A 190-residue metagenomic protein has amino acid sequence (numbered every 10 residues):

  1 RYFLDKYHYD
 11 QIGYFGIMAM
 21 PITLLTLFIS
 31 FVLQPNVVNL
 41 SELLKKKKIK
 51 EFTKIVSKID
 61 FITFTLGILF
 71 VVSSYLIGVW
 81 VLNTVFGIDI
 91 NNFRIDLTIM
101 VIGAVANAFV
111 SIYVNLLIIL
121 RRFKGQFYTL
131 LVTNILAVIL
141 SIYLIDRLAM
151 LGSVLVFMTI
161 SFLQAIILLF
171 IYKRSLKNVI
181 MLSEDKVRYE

Functional and structural regions predicted by a protein language model:
R1, L27-F31, V71-V79, D96 (+3 more regions): Membrane-embedded alpha-helical segments of multi-pass transporters/permeases
R1-F3, Q11-I29, I62: Alpha-helical transmembrane segments of polytopic membrane transporters and translocases
K6-Y9, I119-L120, R147: Helix-loop interface residues and adjacent transmembrane-helix termini in multi-pass membrane transporters, primarily
Y9-F15, L76-V105: Interfacial segments at transmembrane-helix termini and the short loops linking adjacent helices
G16, K48-T65, S73-I77, R94-L97: Interfacial transmembrane-helix starts/ends
M18, I22-K46, L116-I119: Helix-loop junctions and terminal segments of transmembrane helices in multi-pass membrane transport/translocation
L76-V79, N83, R121-K124, L131-A165 (+2 more regions): Membrane-interface helix-loop junctions in multi-pass transport and translocation proteins
I102-T129: Membrane-interface junctions at transmembrane-helix termini in multi-pass inner-membrane proteins
